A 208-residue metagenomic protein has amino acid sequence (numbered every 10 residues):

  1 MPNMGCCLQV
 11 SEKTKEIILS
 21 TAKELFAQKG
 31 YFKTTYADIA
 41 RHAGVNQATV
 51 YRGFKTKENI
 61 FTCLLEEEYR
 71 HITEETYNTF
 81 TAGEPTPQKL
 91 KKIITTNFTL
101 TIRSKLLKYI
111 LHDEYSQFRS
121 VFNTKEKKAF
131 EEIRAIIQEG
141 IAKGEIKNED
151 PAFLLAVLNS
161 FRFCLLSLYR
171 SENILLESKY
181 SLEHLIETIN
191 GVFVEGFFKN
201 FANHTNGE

Functional and structural regions predicted by a protein language model:
M1-G5, E131, A135-K143, S167 (+2 more regions): C-terminal peripheral helix-coil segments that are non-catalytic and often amphipathic
I17, T21, L25-N59, C63: Helix-turn-helix
Q28-F32, G83, S104, K143: Short coil/turn segments at alpha/beta junctions that flank glycine-rich nucleotide-binding fingerprints
K57, E68, I72, L90-N97 (+4 more regions): Hydrophobic/aromatic residues within well-ordered alpha-helical segments
C63, E67, E74-R103, L154-L158: Hydrophobic alpha-helical connector segments
P87-K91, T124-E126, I141-S160, Y180 (+1 more regions): All-alpha amphipathic helical-bundle segments outside canonical DNA-binding/catalytic cores that form hydrophobic
F98-A135, A152-F153: Short secondary-structure transition hinges
L106-L111, E149, I174, H204-G207: Short, hydrophobic secondary-structure boundary micro-motifs
